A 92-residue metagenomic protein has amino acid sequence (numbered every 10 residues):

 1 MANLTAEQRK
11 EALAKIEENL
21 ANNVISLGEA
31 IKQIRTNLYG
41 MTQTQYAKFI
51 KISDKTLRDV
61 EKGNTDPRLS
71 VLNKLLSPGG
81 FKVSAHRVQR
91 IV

Functional and structural regions predicted by a protein language model:
M1-E29, R90-V92: N-terminal flexible/basic segments that precede or flank functional cores
I25, T36-N37: Short amphipathic helical patch at the helix-1/turn junction of helix-turn-helix
E29, Y39-M41, P67: Residue-level signal for the short linker/turn that defines the boundary of a DNA-recognition helix
K32-Q33, T44: Residues within the helices of the helix-turn-helix
R35-T36, A47, L76: The alpha-helix within a helix-turn-helix
G40-R58: Short alpha-helical DNA-recognition segment
R68-H86: DNA major-groove recognition helix of helix-turn-helix/homeodomain DNA-binding modules
